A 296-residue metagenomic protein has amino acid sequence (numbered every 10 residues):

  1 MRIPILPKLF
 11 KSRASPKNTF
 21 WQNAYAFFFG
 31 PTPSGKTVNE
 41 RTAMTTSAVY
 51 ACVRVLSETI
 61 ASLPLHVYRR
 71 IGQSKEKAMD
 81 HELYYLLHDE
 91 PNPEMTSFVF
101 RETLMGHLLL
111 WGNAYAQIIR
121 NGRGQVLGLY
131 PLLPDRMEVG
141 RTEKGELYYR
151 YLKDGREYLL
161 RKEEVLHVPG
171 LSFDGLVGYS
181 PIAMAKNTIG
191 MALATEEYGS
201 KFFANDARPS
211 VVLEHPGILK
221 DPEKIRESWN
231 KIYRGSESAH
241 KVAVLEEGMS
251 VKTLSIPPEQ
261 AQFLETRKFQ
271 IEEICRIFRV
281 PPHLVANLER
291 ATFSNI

Functional and structural regions predicted by a protein language model:
M1-R276, V280-H283, N287: Structured, contiguous alpha/beta core segments that scaffold functional sites
N295-I296: Small-residue-rich helix-loop
